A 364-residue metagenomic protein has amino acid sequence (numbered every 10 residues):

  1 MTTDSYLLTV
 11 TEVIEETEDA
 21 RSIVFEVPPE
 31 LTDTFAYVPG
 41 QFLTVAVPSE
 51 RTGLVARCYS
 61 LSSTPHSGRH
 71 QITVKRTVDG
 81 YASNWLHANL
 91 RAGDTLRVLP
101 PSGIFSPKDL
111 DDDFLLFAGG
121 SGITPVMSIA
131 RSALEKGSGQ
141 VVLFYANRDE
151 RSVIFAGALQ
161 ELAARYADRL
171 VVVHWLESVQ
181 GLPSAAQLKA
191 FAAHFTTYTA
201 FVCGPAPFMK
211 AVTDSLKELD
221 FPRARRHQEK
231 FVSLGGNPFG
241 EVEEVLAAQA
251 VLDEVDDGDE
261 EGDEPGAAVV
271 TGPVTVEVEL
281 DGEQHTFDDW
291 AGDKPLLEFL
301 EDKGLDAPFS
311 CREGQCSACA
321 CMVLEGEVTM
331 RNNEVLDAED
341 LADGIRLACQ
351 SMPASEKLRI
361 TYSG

Functional and structural regions predicted by a protein language model:
T2-T95, N147-D149, Q160, E177: Ferredoxin-reductase
P48-E50, P101-S102, S363: Short, surface-exposed secondary-structure boundary micro-motifs
N84-P265, T275-E277: FNR/FR-type flavoprotein reductase catalytic core
P125, E301, L305-M330, D340-S355: Local cysteine-cluster metal-coordination motifs and their immediate loop/turn environment, predominantly Fe-S cluster
Q228-D302, A318-V323, S351-G364: Redox cofactor-anchoring modules in respiratory/redox and cofactor-processing assemblies
